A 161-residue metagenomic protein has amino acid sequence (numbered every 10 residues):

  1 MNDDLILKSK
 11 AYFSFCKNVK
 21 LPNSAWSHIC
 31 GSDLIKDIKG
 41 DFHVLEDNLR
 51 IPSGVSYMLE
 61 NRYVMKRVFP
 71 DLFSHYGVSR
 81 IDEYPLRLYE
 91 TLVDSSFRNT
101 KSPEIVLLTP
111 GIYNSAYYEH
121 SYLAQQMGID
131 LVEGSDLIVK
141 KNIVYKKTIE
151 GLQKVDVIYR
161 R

Functional and structural regions predicted by a protein language model:
M1-R161: Domain-scale recognition of functional cores that engage charged ligands
